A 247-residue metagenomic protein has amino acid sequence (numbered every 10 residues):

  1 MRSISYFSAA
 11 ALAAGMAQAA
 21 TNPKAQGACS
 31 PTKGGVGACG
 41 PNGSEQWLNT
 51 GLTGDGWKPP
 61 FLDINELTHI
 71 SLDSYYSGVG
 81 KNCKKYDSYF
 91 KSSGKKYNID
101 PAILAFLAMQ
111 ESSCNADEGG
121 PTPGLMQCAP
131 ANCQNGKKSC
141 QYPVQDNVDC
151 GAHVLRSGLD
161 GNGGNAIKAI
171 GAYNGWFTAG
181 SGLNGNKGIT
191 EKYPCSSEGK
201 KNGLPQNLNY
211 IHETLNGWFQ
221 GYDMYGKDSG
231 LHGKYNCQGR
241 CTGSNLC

Functional and structural regions predicted by a protein language model:
S3-A19: Cleavable N-terminal signal peptides of Sec/SRP-targeted secreted and luminal proteins
M16-L67, S77-N82, Y97, Q134-C247: Non-catalytic cell-wall polysaccharide-engagement segments
F90: Aromatic/hydrophobic pocket-lining residues that form π-stacking "cages" and hydrophobic walls in ligand
G94: The alpha-helix within a helix-turn-helix
N98-A102: Membrane-interfacial loop-to-helix junctions in multi-pass transporters
I103-M109, G124-A129, N147, A169-A172: Structural recognition of the beta-strand scaffold that forms the well-ordered cores of secreted hydrolase catalytic
Q110-C114, W176-A179: A short structural micro-motif
D117-N135, I189: Short, surface-exposed glycine/acidic/tryptophan-bearing loops
